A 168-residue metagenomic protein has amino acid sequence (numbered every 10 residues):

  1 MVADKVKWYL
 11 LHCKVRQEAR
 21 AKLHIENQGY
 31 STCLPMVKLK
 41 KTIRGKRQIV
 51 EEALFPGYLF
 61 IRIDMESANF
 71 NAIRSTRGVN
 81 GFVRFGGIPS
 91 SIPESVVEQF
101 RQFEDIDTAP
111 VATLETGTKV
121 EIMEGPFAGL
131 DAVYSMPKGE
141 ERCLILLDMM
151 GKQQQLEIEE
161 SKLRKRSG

Functional and structural regions predicted by a protein language model:
M1-E121, V133-G168: Acidic-enriched and Gly/Ser
G125-A128: Short, charged beta-turn/beta-strand-edge "cap" motif at the junction between a beta-strand and an adjacent loop
